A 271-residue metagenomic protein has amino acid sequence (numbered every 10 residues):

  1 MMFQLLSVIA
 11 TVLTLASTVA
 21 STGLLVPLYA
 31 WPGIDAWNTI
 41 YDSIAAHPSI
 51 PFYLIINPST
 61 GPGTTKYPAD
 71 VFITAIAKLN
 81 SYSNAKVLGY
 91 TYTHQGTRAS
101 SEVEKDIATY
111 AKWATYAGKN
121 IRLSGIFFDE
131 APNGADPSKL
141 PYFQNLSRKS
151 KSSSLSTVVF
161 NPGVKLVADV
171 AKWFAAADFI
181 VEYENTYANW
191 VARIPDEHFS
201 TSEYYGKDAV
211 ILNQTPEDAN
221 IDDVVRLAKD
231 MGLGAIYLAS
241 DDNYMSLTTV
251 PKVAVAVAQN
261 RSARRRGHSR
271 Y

Functional and structural regions predicted by a protein language model:
M1-S21, Y271: Fungal secretory targeting signals
S17-Y271: Glycan-processing catalytic domains of CAZymes
